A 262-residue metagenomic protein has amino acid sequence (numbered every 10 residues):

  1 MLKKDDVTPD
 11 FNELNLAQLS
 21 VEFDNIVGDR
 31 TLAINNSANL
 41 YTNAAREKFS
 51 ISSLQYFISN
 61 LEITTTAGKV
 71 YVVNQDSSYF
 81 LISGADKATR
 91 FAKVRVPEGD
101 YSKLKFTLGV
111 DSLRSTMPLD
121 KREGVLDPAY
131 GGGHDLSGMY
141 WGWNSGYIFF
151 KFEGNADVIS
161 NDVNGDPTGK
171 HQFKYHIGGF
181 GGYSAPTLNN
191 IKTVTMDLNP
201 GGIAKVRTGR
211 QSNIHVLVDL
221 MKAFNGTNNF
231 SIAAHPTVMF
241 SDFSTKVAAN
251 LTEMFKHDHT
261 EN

Functional and structural regions predicted by a protein language model:
K4-N262: A short, solvent-exposed, low-complexity linear motif enriched for acidic/polar residues with Pro/Gly/Ser/Thr
